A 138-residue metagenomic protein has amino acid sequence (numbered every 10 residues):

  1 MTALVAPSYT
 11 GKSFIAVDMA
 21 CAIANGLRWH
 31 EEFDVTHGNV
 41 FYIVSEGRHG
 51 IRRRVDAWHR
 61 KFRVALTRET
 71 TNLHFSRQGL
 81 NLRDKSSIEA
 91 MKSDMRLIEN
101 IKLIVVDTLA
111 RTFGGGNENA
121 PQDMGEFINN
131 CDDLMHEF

Functional and structural regions predicted by a protein language model:
T2-V5, F41: Short hydrophobic/aromatic beta-strand immediately N-terminal to the Walker A/P-loop
S8: The conserved Walker
G11: Conserved glycine(s) of the Walker
I15, M19: Hydrophobic positions on the alpha1 helix immediately C-terminal to the Walker A/P-loop
A24: Gly/Ala-rich phosphate-binding loop of Rossmann-like dinucleotide-binding domains, activating on the conserved
R28, D34-N129, D133: Conserved inter-motif catalytic segment of the P-loop NTP-binding fold
M135-F138: Sensor-1/coupling segment of RecA-like P-loop NTPase cores
